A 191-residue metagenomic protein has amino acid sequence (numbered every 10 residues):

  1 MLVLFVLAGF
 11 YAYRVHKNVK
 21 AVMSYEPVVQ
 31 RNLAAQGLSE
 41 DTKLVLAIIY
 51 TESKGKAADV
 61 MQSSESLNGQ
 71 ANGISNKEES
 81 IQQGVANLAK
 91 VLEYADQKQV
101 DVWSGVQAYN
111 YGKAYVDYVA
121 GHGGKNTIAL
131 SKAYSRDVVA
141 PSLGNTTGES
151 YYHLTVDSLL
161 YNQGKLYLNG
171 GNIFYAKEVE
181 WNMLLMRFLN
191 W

Functional and structural regions predicted by a protein language model:
M1-M23, V28, A35-Q36, N72-Q82 (+2 more regions): Non-catalytic cell-wall polysaccharide-engagement segments
P27-K54: Short extracytoplasmic
D41-A47, K56, N76, Y111 (+1 more regions): Generic detector of bulky aromatic hydrophobic side chains
I49-L88, V179: Substrate-binding/active-site groove segments that recognize and process beta-1,4-linked N-acetyl-hexosamine
